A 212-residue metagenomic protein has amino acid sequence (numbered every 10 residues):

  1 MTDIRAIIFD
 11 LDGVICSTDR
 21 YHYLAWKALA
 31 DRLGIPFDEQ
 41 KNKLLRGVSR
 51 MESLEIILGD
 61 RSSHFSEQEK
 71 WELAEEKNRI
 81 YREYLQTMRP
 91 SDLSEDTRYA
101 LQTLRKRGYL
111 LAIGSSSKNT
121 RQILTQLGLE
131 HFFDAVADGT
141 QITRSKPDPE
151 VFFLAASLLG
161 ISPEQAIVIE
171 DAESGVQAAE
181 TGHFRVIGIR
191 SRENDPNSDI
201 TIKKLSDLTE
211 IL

Functional and structural regions predicted by a protein language model:
M1-K43: Active-site neighborhood of HAD-like aspartate-dependent phosphohydrolases
M1-R5, R98, Q102-T103, S117-L212: Asp-based, Mg2+/Mn2+-dependent phosphohydrolase catalytic module
D3, E83-I113: Short, acidic loop-to-helix structural element flanking the phosphoryl-transfer center in phosphate-processing enzymes
I15, L93, I113, R144 (+1 more regions): Conserved SAM-binding loop
H22, R46-R50, L73-Y81: Hydrophobic/aromatic residues within well-ordered alpha-helical segments
L29, M51-F65, I123, A155-A156: Helix-loop "lid/cap" segments that line or gate small-molecule binding pockets
P36, L58-E95: Metal-dependent phosphoesterase signature
